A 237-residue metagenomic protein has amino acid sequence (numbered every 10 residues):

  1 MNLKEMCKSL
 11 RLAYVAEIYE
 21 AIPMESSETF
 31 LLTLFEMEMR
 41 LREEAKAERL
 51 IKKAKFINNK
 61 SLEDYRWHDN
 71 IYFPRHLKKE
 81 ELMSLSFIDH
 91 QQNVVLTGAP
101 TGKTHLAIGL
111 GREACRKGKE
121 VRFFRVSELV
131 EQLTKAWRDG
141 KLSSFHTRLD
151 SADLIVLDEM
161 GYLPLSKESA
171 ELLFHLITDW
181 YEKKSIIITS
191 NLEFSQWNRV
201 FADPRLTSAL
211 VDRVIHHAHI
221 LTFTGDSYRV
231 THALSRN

Functional and structural regions predicted by a protein language model:
K4-N58: Interdomain "pre-motor" coupling segment immediately N-terminal to P-loop NTPase/helicase cores
E5, V15, E120, F124 (+3 more regions): Replace "adjacent to P-loop NTPase cores in ATP/GTP-dependent enzymes" with "adjacent to NTP-binding cores
K60-S86: N-terminal pre-Walker A segment at the start of P-loop NTPase domains
Y65, A107, R125: Conserved hydrophobic/aromatic pocket- or pore-lining residues that grip, position, or stack substrates in active sites
Q91: Short coil/loop residues immediately preceding or within conserved phosphate-binding loops of NTP-utilizing enzyme
V95-K119: Walker A/P-loop
L154: Short, Asp-centered acidic motifs that coordinate Mg2+ and/or phosphate in catalytic or ligand-binding sites
